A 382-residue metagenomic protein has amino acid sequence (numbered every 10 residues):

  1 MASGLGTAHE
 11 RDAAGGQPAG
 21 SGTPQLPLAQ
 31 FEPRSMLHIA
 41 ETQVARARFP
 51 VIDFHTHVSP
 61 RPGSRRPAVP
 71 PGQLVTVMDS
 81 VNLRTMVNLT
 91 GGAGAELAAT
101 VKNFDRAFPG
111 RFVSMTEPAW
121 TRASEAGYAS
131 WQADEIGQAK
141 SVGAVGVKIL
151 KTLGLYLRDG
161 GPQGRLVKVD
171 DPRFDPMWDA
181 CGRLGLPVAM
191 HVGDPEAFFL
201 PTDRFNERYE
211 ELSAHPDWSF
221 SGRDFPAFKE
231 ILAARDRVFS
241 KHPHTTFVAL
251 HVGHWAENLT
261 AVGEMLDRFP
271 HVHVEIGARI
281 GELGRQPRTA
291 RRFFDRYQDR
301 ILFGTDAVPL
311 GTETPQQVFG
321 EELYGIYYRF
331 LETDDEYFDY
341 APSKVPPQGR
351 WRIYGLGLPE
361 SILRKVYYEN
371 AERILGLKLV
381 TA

Functional and structural regions predicted by a protein language model:
L5-G110: An N-terminally biased module of ancient metal coordination in phosphate/nucleic-acid-related enzymes
G6, L28-A29, A68, R223 (+2 more regions): H/E-rich (His + Asp/Glu) clusters that bind or coordinate divalent metals
D12-Q30, R46-R48, L157-G160, E196-R223 (+2 more regions): Active-site gating loops and adjacent loop-to-helix segments of metal-dependent hydrolytic enzymes
G20-P33, L97-S219, P270: Active-site gating/metal-coordination segments in enzymes
M36-A40, V69-L74, A95-N103, W131-E135 (+3 more regions): Alpha-helical scaffolding within the catalytic cores of extracellular/periplasmic polymer-degrading hydrolases
I52-T56, T85-N88, F112-E117, V147-I149 (+4 more regions): Hydrophobic faces of well-ordered beta-strands that scaffold small-molecule active sites in alpha/beta enzyme cores
F54-T56, V77, L83, A144-I149 (+6 more regions): Conserved beta-strand->loop/alpha-helix structural units within folded catalytic cores of enzymes with alpha/beta
P60-V69, N88-A99, T121-W131, K168 (+3 more regions): Acidic-and-aromatic substrate-binding clefts and catalytic sites of carbohydrate-active enzymes
